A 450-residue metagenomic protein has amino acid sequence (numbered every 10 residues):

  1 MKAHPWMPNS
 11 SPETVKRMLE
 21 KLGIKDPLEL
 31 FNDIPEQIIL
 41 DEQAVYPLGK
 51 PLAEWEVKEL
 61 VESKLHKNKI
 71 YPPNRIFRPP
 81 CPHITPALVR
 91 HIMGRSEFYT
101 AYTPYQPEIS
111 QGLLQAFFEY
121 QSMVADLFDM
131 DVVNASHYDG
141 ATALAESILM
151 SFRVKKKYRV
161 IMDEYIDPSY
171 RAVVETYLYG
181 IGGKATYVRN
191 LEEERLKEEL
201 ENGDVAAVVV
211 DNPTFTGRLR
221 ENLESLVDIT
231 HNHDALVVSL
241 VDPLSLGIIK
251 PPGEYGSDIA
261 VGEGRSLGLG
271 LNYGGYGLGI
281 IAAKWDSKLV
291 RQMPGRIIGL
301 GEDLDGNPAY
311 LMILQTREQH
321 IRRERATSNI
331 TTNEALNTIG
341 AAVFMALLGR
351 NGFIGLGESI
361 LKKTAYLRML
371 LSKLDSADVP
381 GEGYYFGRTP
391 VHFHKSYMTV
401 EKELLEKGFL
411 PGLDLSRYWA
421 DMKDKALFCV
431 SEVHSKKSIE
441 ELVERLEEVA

Functional and structural regions predicted by a protein language model:
M1-M18, D305: Charged, compositionally biased N-terminal leader segments and the immediate start of the first structured element
W6-M7, G112, T142-A309, S376 (+3 more regions): Conserved PLP-enzyme active-site core in the AAT-like
N32-E36, L40-E119, I321: N-terminal entrance/gating region of PLP-dependent enzymes' catalytic architecture
D41, R95-P107, M123-M130, K155-K156 (+6 more regions): Gly-rich Lys/Arg/Thr-decorated short loops/hinges at beta-loop-alpha junctions or inter-strand turns that position
Y105-I109, L113, D126-A145: Short loop-beta-helix segment that forms the pyridoxal 5′-phosphate
V205, N351-L442: Conserved C-terminal alpha-helix-loop-beta "cap" of PLP-dependent enzymes that closes/shapes the active-site mouth
L267-S372, V379-E382: Active-site C-terminal subdomain of aminotransferase-like
